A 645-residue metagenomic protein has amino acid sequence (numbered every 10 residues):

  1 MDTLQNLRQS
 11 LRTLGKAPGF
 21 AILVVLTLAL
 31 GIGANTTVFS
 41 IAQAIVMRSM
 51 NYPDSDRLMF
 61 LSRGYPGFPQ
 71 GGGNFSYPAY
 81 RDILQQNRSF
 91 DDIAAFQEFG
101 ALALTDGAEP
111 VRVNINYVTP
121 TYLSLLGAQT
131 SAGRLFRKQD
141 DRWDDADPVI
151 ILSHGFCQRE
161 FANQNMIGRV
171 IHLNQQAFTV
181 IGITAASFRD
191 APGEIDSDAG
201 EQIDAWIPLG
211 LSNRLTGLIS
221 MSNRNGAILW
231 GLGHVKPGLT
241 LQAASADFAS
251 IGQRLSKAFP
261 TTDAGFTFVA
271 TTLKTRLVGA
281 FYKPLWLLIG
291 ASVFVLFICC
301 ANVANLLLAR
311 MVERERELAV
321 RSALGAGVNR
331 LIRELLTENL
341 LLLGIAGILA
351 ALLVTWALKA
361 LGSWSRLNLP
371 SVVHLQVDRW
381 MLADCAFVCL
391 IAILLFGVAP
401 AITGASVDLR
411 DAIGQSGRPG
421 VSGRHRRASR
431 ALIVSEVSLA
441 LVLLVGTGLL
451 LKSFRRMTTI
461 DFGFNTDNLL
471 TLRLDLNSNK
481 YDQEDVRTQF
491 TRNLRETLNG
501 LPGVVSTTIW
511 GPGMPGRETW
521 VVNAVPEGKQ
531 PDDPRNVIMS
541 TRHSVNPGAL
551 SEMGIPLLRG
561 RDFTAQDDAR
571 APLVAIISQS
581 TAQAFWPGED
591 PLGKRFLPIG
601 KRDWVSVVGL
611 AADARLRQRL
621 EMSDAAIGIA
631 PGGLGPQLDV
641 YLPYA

Functional and structural regions predicted by a protein language model:
M1-A21, L273-V278, L306-R333, T337 (+1 more regions): Alpha-helical transmembrane segments of integral membrane proteins
A17-I45, I298-C300, G344-I348, S429-S453: Short, strongly hydrophobic transmembrane alpha-helices
G31, G290-C300, I391-L395, L441 (+1 more regions): Hydrophobic transmembrane alpha-helices
A42, M47-G100, N225-L232, D247 (+2 more regions): Membrane-proximal extracellular/periplasmic loop immediately following the first transmembrane helix
P66-G71, V111-N114, H234, V278-A280 (+5 more regions): Acyl-group handling in specialized metabolite and lipid biosynthesis
A101, I115-Q139, W143, D147-W286 (+2 more regions): Mid-to-C-terminal secondary-structure elements that act as membrane-proximal/extracytoplasmic interface segments
V278-V295, W380-D384: N-terminal membrane-entry
